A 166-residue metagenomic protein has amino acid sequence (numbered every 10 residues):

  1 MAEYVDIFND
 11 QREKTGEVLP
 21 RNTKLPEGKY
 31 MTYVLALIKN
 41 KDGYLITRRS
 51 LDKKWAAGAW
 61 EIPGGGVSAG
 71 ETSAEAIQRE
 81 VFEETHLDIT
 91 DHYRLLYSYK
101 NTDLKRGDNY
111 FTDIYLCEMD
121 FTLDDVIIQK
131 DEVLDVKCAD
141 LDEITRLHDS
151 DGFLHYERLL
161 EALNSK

Functional and structural regions predicted by a protein language model:
M1-L35: Acidic, metal-coordinating catalytic segment for phosphate/diphosphate chemistry, firing primarily on the Nudix
E3-V5, T32-V34, D42, D113 (+1 more regions): Change "...and in nucleic-acid phosphodiester-cleaving endonucleases..." to "...and in nucleic-acid processing enzymes
L19, G58, A69, G107-D108 (+1 more regions): Nudix hydrolase/Nudix homology domain
R21-V34, K39-R79, E83: Conserved Nudix-box catalytic region and its N-terminal flanking loop in Nudix hydrolases and closely related
F82-L123: Active-site segment of metal-dependent pyrophosphate-handling enzymes, primarily the Nudix hydrolase catalytic core
